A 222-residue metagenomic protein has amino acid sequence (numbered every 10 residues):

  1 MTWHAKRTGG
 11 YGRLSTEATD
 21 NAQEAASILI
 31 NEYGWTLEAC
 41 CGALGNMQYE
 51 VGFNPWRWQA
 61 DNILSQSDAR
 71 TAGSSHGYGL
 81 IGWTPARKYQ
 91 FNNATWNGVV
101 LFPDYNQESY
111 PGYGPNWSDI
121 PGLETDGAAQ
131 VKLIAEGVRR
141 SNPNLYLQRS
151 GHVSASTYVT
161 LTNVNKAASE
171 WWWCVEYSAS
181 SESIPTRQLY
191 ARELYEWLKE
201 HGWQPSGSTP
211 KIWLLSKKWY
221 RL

Functional and structural regions predicted by a protein language model:
M1-L44, S180-L222: Extracellular cell-wall/glycan-interacting regions and their flexible linkers
W3-E24, E32, V51-N163: Peptidoglycan-targeting cell-wall enzymes and recognition modules
S27, M47, A135, A168-W172 (+1 more regions): Residues within alpha-helical segments
L37-N54, I134, W172: Short, functionally critical alpha-helical segments immediately adjacent to catalytic or ligand/cofactor-binding
C40-L44, G77-L80, V131, A168: Extracellular structured ligand-interaction cores
N46, N92-G114, A168, S180-L198: Charged, low-complexity, helix-prone segments enriched in Lys/Glu/Asp/Gln
G137-N144, C174-S178, W197: Mid-sequence acidic-hydrophobic segments that form the walls of catalytic/ligand-binding cavities or oligomerization
V153-N165, E170, C174, S183-R187: Extracytoplasmic mature domains of secreted/periplasmic and thylakoid-lumen proteins
